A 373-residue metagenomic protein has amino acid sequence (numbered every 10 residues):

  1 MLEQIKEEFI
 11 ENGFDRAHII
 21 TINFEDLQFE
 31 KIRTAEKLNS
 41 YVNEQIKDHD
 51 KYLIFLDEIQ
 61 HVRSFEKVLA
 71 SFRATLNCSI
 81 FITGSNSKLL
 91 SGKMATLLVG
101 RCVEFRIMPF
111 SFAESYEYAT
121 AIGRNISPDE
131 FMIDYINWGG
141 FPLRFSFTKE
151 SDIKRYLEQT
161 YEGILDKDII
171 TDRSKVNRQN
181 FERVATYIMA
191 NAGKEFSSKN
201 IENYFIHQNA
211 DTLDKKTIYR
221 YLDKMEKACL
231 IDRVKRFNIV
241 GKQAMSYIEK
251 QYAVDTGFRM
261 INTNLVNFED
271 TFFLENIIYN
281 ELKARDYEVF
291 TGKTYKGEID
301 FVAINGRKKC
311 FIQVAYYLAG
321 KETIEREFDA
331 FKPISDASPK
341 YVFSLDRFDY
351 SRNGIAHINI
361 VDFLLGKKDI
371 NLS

Functional and structural regions predicted by a protein language model:
M1-L2, S111, I278, L282 (+2 more regions): Conserved catalytic cores of phosphodiester-cleaving nucleases, focusing on short active-site segments
M1-R16: P-loop NTPase Walker A phosphate-binding motif
I20-D50: Short glycine-rich substrate-engagement loop in P-loop NTPases that contacts/grips substrate
K47-F65: Conserved P-loop NTPase "ATPase switch" module shared by AAA+ and STAND
E66-I82, A95-T96: Conserved catalytic/switch belt of AAA+ P-loop NTPases
S85-S87, G92-E195: Interdomain motor-coupling "hinge/lid" segment immediately C-terminal to the ATP-binding subdomain of NTP-driven enzymes
E150-K308: Accessory nucleic acid-recognition modules appended to NTPase machines
G292, Y316-V361: Catalytic cores of nucleic-acid endonucleases
